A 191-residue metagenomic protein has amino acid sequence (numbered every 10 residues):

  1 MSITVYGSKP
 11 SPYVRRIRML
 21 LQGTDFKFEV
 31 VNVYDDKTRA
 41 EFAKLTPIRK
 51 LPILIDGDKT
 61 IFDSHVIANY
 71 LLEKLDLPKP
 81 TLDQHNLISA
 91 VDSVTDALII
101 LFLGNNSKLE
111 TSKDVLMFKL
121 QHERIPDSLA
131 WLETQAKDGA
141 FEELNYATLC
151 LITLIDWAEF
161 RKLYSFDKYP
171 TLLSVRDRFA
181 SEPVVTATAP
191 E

Functional and structural regions predicted by a protein language model:
M1-L116: GST-like domain detector, emphasizing the conserved glutathione-binding G-site in the N-terminal thioredoxin-like
I3-V5, L163, A187: Short, contiguous strand/loop micro-motifs
F26, D76, D96, A130 (+2 more regions): Generic structural signal for secondary-structure transition and capping sites
L72, D76, E159, L163 (+2 more regions): Hydrophobic/aromatic-lined pockets within catalytic cores
K79-T81, E110-T111, D167, T186-E191: Short, hydrophobic secondary-structure boundary micro-motifs
V91, T95-R178: GST-like fold's C-terminal all-alpha helical module
T171-E191: Long hydrophobic alpha-helical segments typical of transmembrane helices together with their membrane-interfacial
